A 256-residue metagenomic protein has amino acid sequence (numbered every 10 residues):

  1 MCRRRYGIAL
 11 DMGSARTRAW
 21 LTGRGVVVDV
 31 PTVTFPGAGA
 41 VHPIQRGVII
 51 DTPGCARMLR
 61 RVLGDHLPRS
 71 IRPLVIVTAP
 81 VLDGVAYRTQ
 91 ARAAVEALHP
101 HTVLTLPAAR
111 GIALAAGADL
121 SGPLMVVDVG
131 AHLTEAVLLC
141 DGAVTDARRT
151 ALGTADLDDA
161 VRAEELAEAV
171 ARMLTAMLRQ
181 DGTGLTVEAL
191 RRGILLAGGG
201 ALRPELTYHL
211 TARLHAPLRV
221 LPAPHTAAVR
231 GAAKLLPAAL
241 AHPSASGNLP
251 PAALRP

Functional and structural regions predicted by a protein language model:
M1-V126, C140-I194, G200-P256: Nucleotide/phosphate-binding catalytic cleft detector across ATP-hydrolyzing and phosphate-transferring enzymes
M125, A131-T134: Internal active-site segments that recognize and position negatively charged phosphoryl groups and nucleotide moieties
